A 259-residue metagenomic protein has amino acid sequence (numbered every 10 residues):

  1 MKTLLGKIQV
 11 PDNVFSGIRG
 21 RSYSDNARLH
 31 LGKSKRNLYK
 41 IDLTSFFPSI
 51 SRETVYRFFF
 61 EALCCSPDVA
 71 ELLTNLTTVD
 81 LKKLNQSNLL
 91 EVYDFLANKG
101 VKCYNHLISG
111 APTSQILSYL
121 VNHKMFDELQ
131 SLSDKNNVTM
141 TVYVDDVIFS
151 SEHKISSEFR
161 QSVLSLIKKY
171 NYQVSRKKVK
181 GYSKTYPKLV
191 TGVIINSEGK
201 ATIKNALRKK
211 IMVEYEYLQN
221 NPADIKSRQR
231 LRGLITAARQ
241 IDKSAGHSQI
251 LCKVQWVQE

Functional and structural regions predicted by a protein language model:
T3-E71, N75-A111, Y119-S133, K154-E259: Right-hand nucleic-acid polymerase module
L43, V144-D145: Short acidic donor-binding/metal-coordinating loop in glycosyltransferase active sites
S114: Conserved, non-catalytic sequence blocks in retroelement Pol enzymes and Pol-derived host proteins
T139-Y143: Short beta-strand
D145-S151: Short beta-strand->loop micro-motif that forms the acidic, two-metal-ion catalytic signature in nucleotide-processing
